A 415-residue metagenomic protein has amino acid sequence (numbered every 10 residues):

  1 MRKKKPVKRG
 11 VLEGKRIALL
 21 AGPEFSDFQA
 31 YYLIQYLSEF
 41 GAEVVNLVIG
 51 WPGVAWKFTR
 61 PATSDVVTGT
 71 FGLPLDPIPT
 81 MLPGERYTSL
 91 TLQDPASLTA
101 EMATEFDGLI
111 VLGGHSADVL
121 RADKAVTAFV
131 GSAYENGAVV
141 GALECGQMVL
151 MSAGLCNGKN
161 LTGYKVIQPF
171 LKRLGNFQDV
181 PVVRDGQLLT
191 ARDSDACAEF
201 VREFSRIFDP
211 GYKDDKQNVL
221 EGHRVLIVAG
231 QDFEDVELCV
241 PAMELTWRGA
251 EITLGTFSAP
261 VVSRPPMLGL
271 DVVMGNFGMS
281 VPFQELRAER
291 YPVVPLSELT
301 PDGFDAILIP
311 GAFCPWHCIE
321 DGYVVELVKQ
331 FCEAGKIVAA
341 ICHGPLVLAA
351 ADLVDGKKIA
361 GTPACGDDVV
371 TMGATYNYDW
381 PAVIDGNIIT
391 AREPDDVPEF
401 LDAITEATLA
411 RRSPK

Functional and structural regions predicted by a protein language model:
R2-N136, M148-N160, Q168-A334, V338 (+2 more regions): Extended, subdomain-level signal for the structured scaffold at the beginning of enzyme domains
A142-G146, I341-G344: Short, thiol/selenol-centered motifs that function as redox-active sites or metal-ligating centers
K165, P363-A364: Short, electropositive alpha-helical surface patch
